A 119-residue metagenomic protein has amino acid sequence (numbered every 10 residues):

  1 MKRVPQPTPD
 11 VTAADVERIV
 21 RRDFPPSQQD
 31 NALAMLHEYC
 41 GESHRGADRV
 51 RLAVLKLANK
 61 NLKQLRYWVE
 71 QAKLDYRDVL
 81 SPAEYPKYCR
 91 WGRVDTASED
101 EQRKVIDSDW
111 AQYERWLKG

Functional and structural regions predicted by a protein language model:
K2-E38: Short terminal alpha-helical segments
P7, V11, F24-S27, R45 (+5 more regions): Short coil/turn linker and secondary-structure boundary residues
T12-E17, Q28-L33, G46-R51, L62-L65 (+3 more regions): Short amphipathic alpha-helical segments that mediate assembly, nucleic-acid/protein binding, or membrane association
I19, D23, L57, W68 (+1 more regions): Residues that form generic nucleotide/phosphate-binding pockets
L36-S43, R51-K56: Amphipathic alpha-helical segments that form the core helices of the histone-fold
D48-Y88: Short, charged early-sequence alpha-helical segments and their helix-coil boundaries
A72-G119: Amphipathic alpha-helical binding modules
